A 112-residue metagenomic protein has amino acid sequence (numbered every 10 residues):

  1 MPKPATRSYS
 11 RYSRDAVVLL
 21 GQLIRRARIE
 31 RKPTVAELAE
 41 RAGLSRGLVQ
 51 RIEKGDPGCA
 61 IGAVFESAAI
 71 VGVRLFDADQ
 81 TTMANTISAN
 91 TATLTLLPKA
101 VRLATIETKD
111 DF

Functional and structural regions predicted by a protein language model:
P2-E30: A short, Lys/Arg-rich alpha-helix, primarily the initiator
Q22-E37, E66, L97, R102: Short basic helix-loop element that most often maps to the first helix and adjoining turn of HTH DNA-binding modules
K32-Q50: Short alpha-helical DNA-recognition segment
A42-L44, L48, G62-V64, T86 (+1 more regions): Non-catalytic effector/regulatory segments
A60-A78: DNA major-groove recognition helix of helix-turn-helix/homeodomain DNA-binding modules
A78-F112: Short, charged recognition helix plus adjacent turn of helix-turn-helix-like nucleic-acid-binding domains
